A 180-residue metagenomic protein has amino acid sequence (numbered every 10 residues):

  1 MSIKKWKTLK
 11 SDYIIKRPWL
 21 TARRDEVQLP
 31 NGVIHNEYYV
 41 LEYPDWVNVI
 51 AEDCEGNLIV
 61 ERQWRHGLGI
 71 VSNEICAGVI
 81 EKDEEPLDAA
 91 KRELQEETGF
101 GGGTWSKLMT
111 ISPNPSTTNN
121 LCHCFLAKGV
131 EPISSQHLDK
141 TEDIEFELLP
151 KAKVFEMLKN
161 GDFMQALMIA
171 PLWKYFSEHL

Functional and structural regions predicted by a protein language model:
M1-R17: Extreme N-terminal tail/first-helix region
S2-W6, V33, V71, K82 (+3 more regions): Nudix hydrolase/Nudix homology domain
I3-K5, Y38-Y43, N48-R92, V130 (+1 more regions): Conserved Nudix-box catalytic region and its N-terminal flanking loop in Nudix hydrolases and closely related
D12-N48, C54: Acidic, metal-coordinating catalytic segment for phosphate/diphosphate chemistry, firing primarily on the Nudix
R23-N31, D53, N114-I133: Active-site-adjacent beta-strand/loop module that shapes the phosphate/pyrophosphate-binding cleft
E74, C124, L148: Short aromatic/basic micro-patch
E84-K128: A contiguous pocket-lining binding segment that forms or flanks enzyme active sites
